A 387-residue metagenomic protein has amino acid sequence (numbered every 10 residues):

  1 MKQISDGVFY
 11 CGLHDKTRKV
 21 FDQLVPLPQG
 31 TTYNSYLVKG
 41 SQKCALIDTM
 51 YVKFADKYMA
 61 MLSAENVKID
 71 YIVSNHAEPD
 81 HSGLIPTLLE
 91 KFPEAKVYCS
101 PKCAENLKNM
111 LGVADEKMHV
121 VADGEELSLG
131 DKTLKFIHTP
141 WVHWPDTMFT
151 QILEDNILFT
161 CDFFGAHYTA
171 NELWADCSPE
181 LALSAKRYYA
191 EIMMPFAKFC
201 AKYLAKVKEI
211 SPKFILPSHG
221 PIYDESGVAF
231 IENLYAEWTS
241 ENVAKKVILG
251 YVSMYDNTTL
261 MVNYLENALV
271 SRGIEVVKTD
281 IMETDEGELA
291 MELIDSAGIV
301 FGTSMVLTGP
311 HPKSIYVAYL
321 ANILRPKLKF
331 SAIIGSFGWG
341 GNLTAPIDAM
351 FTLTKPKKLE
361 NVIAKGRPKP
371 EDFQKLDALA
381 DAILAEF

Functional and structural regions predicted by a protein language model:
K2-A64, F149-I152, N156-T160, T258: Conserved beta-strand hairpin/beta-sheet module of binuclear metal-dependent hydrolase folds, prominently
Q3-D6, C99-T147, F199-L204: Metallo-beta-lactamase
M50-Y98: Active-site metal-binding motif and surrounding structural segment of the metallo-beta-lactamase
L84, T284-L289: Short acidic active-site motifs
H143, T147, F163-M194, W238-V243: Active-site-proximal loop/helix segment associated with metal-binding centers of metalloenzymes
A170-L173, E180-I215, H219-I222, Y264-V277 (+1 more regions): FMN-binding flavodoxin-like domain, especially the glycine-rich phosphate-binding loop
L216-V243: Short N-terminal or domain-adjacent regulatory/targeting segments
G250-R272: Short, charged N-terminal beta->alpha structural module
